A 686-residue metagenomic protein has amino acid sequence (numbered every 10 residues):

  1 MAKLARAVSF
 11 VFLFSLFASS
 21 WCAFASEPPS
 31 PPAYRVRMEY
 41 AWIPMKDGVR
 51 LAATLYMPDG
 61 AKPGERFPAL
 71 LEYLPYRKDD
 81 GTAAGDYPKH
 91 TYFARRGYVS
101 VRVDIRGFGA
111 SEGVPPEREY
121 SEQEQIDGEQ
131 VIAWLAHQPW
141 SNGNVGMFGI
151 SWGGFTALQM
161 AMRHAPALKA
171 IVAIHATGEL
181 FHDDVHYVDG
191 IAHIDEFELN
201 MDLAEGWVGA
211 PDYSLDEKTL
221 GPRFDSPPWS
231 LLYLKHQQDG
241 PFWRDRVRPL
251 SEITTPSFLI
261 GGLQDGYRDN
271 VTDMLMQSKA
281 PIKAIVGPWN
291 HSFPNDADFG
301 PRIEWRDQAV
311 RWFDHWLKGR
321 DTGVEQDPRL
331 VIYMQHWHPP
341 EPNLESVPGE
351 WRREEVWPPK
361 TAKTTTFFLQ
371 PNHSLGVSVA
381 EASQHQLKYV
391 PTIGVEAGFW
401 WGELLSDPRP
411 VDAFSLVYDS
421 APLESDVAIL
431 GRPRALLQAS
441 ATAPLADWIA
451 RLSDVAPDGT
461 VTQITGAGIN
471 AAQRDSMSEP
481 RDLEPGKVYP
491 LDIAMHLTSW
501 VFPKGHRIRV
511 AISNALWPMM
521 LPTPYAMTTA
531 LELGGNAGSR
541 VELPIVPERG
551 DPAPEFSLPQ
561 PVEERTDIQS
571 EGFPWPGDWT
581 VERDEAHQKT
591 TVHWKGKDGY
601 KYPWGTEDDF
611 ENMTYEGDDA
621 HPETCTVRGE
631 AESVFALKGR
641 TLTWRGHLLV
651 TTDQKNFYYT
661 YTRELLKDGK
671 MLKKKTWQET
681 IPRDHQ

Functional and structural regions predicted by a protein language model:
V8-S20: Bacterial N-terminal signal peptides
E27-E65, D419, L423-S425, E479: N-terminal cap/lid segment of alpha/beta-hydrolase-fold proteins
G60-A136, H186, P444, A450-D458 (+1 more regions): Cap/lid segment of the alpha/beta-hydrolase catalytic domain
Y87, R95, Q159-E252, V324: Accessory cap/linker subdomain of secreted extracellular hydrolases
P139-S151: Alpha/beta-hydrolase fold nucleophile elbow
I150-Q159: Glycine-rich nucleophile elbow surrounding the catalytic serine of serine-hydrolase chemistry
P228-V286: Serine-hydrolase catalytic core
I285, P294, F299-L665, K670-Q686: C-terminal, loop-rich substrate-recognition/catalytic regions characterized by aromatic stacking residues
